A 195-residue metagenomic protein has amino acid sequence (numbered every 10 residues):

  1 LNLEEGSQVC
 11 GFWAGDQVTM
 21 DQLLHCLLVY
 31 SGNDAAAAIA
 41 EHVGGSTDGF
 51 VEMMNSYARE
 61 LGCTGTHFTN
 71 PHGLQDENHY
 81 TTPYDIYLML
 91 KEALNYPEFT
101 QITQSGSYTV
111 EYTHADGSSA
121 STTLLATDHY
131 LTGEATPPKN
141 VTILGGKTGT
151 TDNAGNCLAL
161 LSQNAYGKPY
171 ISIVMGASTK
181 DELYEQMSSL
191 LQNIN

Functional and structural regions predicted by a protein language model:
N2-A37, S118-T136, G145: Conserved catalytic neighborhood of penicillin-recognizing serine enzymes
W13-D16, V43, T47: Alpha-helix initiation/capping motif
L23-G44, F50-M54, I86-M89: Alpha-helical scaffold elements that line and support the substrate/ligand-binding pocket of soluble hydrolases
G45-N195: Penicillin-recognizing serine hydrolase domain
